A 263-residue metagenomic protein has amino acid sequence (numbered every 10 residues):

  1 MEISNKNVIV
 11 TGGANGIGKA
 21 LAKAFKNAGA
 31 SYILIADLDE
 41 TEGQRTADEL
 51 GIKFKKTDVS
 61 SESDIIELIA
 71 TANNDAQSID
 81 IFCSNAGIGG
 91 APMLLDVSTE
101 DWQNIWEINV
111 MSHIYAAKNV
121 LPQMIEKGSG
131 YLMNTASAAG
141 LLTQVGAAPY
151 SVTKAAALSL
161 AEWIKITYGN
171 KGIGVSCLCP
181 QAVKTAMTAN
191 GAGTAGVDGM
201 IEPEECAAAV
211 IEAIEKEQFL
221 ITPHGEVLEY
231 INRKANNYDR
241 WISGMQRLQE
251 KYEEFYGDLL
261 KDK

Functional and structural regions predicted by a protein language model:
E2-I33: Canonical Rossmann dinucleotide-binding motif of NAD(H)/NADP(H)-dependent dehydrogenases/reductases, specifically
A28, L142, W163-I173: Active-site-adjacent segment of SDR/Rossmann-fold oxidoreductases
E40-T41, T57-E67, T99: The beta1-alpha1 cofactor-binding region of Rossmann-like NAD(H)/NADP(H)-dependent oxidoreductases
M93-L94, S98-Q103: Substrate-binding pocket helix/loop in short-chain dehydrogenase/reductase
A117, T153: Active-site helix of classical SDR
S137: Residue(s) in the substrate-gating loop at a strand-loop-helix junction that position the organic substrate next
G199-M200, E204-K263: C-terminal tail/cap regions
